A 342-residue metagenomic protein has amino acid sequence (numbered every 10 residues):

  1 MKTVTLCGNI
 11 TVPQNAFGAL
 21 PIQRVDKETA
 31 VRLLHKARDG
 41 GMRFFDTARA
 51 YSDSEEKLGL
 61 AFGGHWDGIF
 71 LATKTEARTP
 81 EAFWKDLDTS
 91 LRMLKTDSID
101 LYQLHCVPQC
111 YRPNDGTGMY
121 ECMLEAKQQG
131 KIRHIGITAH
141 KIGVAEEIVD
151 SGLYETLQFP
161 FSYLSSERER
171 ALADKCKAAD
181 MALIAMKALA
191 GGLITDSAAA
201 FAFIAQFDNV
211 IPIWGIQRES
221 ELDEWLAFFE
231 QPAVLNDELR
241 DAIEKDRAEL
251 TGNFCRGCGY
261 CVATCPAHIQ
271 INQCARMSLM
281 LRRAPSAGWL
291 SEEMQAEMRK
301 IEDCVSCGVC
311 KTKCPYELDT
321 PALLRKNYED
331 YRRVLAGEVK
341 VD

Functional and structural regions predicted by a protein language model:
M1-I69: N-terminal binding-site loop/beta-alpha segment at the start of enzyme catalytic domains that lines or forms
K2, L33-L34, K57-A61, D86-S90 (+5 more regions): A general structural detector for well-ordered alpha-helical segments in enzyme core domains, enriched
T3-T5, V12-A16, R43-F44, G68-A72 (+5 more regions): Structural preference for beta-strand elements that scaffold enzyme active sites
F17, F45, L58, L71 (+10 more regions): Conserved, mostly hydrophobic/aromatic
V25, R78-I184, L189-G192: Glycine/proline-rich, positively charged, aromatic-decorated active-site loop/lid region on the catalytic face
R38, M42-R43, A171-A185, L189-D342: Structured C-terminal cap/extension of enzyme domains
R49, D53, T75-R78, H105 (+4 more regions): Short beta->alpha linker loops
E55-K74, E121-G130, A178-D180: Alpha-helix-loop-beta-strand connector modules within alpha/beta enzyme cores
